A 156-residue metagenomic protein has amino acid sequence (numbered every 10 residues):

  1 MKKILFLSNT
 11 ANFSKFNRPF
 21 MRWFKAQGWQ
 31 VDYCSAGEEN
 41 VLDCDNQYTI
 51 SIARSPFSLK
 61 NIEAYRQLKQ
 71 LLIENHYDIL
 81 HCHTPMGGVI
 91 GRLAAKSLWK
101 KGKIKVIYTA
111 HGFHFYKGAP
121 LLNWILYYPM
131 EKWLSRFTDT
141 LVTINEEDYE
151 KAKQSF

Functional and structural regions predicted by a protein language model:
M1-G37, N75: N-terminal subdomain of nucleotide-sugar transferases
K3-L5, S97-F113, E131, V142: Active-site proximal beta-strand in glycosyltransferases
N17, I62-R66, K105, F115-W133 (+1 more regions): Nucleotide-sugar donor phosphate/pyrophosphate-binding loop at the beta->alpha transition of glycosyltransferases
K25-E63, Q70-E74: Conserved nucleotide-sugar phosphate-binding/catalytic loop shared by glycosyltransferases and other
E39, M86-G87, E147-Y149: Alpha-helix capping/helix-boundary segments
L80-H81, R136-N145: A short beta-strand/loop micro-motif in the catalytic core of glycosyltransferases that engages the nucleotide-sugar
C82-G88, A110: Short His-centered aromatic/hydrophobic patch
Y149-F156: Helix-loop-beta element that forms the nucleotide-linked donor phosphate-binding surface in glycosyltransferases
